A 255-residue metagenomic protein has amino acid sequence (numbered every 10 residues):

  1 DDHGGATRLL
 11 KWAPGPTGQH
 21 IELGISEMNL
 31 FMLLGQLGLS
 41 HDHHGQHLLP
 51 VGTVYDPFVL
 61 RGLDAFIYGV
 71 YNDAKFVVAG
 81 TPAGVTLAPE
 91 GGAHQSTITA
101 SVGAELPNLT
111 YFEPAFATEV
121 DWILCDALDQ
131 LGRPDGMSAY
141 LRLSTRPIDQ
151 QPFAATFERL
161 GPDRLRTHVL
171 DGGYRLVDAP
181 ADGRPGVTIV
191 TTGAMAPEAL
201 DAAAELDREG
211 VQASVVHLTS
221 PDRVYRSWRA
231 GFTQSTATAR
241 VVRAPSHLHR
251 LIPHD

Functional and structural regions predicted by a protein language model:
D1-Q151, R159-G161, D222, A230-Q234 (+1 more regions): Thiamine diphosphate
T86-A93, A104, Y111, Q130-D255: Thiamine diphosphate
